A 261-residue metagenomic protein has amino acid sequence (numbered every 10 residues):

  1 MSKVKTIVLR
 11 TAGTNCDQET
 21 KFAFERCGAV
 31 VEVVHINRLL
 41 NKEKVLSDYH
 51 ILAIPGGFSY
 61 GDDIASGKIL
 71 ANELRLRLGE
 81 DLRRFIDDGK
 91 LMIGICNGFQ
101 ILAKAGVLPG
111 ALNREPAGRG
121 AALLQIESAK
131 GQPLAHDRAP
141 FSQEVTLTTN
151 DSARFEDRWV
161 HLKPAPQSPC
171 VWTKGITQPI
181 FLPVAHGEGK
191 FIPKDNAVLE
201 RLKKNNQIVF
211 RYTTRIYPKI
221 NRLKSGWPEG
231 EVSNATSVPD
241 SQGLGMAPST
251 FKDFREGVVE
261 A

Functional and structural regions predicted by a protein language model:
M1-P109, E115-G131, A135-D137, F141-S142 (+4 more regions): N-terminal beta1-alpha1 cap of cysteine-dependent amidohydrolase-like domains
P109-G110, L199: Residues in and immediately flanking transmembrane alpha helices
W159, P164-A261: C-terminal and late-domain segments of enzyme folds
